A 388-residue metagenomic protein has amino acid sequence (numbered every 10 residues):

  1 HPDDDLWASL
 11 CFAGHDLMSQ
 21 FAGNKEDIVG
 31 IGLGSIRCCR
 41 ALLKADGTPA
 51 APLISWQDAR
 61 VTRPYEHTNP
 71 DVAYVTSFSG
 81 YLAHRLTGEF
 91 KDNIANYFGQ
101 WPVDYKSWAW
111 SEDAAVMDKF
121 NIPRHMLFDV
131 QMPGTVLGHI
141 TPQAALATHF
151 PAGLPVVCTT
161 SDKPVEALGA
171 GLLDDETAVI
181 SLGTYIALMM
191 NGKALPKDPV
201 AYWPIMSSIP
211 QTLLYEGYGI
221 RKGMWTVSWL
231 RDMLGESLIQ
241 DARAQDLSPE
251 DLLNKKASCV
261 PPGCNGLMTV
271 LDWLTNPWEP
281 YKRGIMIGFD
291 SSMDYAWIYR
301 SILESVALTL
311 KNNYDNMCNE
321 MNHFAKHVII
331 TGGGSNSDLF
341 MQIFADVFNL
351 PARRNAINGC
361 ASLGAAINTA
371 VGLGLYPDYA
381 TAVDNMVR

Functional and structural regions predicted by a protein language model:
H1-P49, A145-L146, F150-P155, S248 (+2 more regions): N-terminal glycine/serine-rich phosphate-binding loop of ATP-dependent small-molecule kinases, especially carbohydrate
P2, N93-I94, P123: Helix N-cap / beta->alpha transition motif
D3, P133, G219-G223: Aromatic-acidic/polar surface patches that form glycan- and anion
F21-S55, A83-Y105, D129-G134: Short beta-strand-loop/turn "lid" adjacent to the catalytic site in phosphate-handling enzymes
G23-D27, L33, N69-T76, R124: A short alpha-helix-loop-beta-strand transition element characteristic of N-terminal alpha/beta dinucleotide-binding
D58: Carbohydrate-associated surface elements
T62-K91, Q100-N121, G138, P142-T331 (+1 more regions): Active-site core segments that coordinate phosphate-bearing ligands/cofactors across diverse enzyme families
F120-M132: A conserved helix-loop-beta module that forms one wall/lid of the active-site cleft in ATP-utilizing catalytic domains
